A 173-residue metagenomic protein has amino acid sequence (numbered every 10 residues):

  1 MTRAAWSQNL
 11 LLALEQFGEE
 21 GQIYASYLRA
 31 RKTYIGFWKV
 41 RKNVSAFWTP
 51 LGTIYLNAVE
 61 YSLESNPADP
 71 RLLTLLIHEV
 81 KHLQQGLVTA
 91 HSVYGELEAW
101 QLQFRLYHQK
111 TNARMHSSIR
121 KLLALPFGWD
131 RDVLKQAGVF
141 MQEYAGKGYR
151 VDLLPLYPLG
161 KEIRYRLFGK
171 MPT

Functional and structural regions predicted by a protein language model:
M1-Y55, Y61: Auxiliary, metal-adjacent structural segments of Zn-dependent hydrolase domains
N9, A13-Q16, E79, S118 (+4 more regions): Charge-rich, solvent-exposed alpha-helical interaction surfaces
T49, A68-R71, V93-Y94: Short, surface-exposed coil-to-beta transition loops
L56-L75: Short pre-active-site segment immediately N-terminal to the catalytic Zn-binding motif
E64-S65, Q84-Q85, Y94: Extracytoplasmic/secreted cell-surface and envelope-processing proteins
T74-L87: Active-site recognition of the HExxH zinc-binding catalytic motif
S92-G128: Post-HExxH zinc-binding segment in Zn-dependent metallohydrolases
L134-T173: Pan-zinc metallopeptidase signature
